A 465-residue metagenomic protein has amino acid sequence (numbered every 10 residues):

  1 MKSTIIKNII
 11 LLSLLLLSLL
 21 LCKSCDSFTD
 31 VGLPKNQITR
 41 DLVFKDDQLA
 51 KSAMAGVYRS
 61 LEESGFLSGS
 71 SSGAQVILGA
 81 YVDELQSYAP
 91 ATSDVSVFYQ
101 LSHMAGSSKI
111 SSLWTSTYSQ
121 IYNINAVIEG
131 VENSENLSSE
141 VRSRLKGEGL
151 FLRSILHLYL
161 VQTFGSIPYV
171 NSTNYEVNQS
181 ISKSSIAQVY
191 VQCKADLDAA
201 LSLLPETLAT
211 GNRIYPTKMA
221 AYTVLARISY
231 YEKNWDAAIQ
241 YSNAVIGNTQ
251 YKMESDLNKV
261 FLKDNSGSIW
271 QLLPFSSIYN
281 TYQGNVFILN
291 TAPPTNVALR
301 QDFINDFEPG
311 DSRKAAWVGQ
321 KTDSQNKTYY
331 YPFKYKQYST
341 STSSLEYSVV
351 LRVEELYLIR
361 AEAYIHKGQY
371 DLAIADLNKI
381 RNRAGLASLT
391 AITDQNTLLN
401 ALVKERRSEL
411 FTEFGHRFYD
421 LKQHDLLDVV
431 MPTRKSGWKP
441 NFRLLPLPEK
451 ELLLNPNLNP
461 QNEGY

Functional and structural regions predicted by a protein language model:
K2, C25-V76, N455-Y465: Acidic, glycine-rich segments characteristic of secretory precursors and extracytoplasmic regions
R40, S68-A89, E206-N285, T390-N396: Short, surface-exposed recognition loops and adjoining beta-strand edges that mediate ligand/DNA contacts, enriched
K51, T92-T163, L204, S344-S348 (+2 more regions): Conserved, well-structured interaction surfaces
I239-V349, V353, E409, H424 (+3 more regions): Hydrophobic-face positions in mid-chain alpha helices that act as interaction patches
